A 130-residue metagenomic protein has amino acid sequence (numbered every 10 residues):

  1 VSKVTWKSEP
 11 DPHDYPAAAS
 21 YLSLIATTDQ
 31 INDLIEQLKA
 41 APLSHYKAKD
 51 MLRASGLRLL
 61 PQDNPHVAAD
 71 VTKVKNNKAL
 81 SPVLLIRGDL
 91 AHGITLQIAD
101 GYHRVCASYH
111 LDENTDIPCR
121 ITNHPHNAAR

Functional and structural regions predicted by a protein language model:
V1-N64: An acidic, glycine-rich, mixed-charge low-complexity segment common to nucleic-acid enzymes
S2-K7, D11, L80-R130: A short, basic-hydrophobic beta/loop patch
L38-Q97, Y109-H110: Short alpha-helix boundary/capping and kink motifs at helix termini
